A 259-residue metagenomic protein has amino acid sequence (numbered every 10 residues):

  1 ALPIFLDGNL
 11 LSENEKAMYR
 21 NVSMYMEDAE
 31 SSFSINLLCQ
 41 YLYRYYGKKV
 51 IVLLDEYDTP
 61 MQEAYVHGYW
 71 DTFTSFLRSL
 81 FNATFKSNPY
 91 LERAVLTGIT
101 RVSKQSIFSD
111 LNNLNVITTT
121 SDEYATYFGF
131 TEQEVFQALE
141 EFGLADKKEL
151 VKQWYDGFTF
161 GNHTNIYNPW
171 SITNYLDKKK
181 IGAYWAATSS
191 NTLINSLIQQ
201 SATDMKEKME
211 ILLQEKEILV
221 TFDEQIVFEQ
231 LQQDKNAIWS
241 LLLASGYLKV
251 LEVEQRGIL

Functional and structural regions predicted by a protein language model:
A1-L259: Phosphate-binding site recognition
